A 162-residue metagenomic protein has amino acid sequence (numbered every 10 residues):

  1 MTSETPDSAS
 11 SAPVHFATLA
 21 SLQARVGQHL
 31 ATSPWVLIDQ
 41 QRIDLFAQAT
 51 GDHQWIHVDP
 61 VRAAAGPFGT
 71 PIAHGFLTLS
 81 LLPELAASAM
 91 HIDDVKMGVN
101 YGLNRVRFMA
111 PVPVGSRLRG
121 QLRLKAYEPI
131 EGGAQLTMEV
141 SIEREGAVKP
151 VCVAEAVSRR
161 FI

Functional and structural regions predicted by a protein language model:
T2-A24, P111-I162: HotDog/MaoC-like acyl-thioester-processing domains
E4-A73, M90: Catalytic strand-loop segment that frames the active site of acyl-thioester-processing enzymes
Q28, T32-P34, R42, D52 (+3 more regions): A generic structural signal for short beta-strands and their flanking turns/coil linkers
A31, W35-L37, R107, P113 (+1 more regions): Generic structural detector for well-ordered beta-strands
D44-A47, L79-P83: Predominant activation on well-ordered alpha-helical scaffold segments within soluble catalytic domains
A64-T70, S80-Q121: Hydrophobic beta-strand-centered segment that forms part of the acyl-chain substrate-binding groove
H74-T78: A solvent-exposed, acidic/Ser-Thr-rich amphipathic alpha-helical stretch
